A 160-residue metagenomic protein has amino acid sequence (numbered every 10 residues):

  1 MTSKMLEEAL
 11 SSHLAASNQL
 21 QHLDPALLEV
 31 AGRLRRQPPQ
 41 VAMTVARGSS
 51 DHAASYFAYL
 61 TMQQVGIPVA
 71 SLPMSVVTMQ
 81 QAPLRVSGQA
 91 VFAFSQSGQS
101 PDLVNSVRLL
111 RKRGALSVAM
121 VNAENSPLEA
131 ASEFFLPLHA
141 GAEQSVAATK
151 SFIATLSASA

Functional and structural regions predicted by a protein language model:
M1-P38, A147, I153-S157: Cofactor-/ligand-binding subdomain signature composed of acidic, glycine-rich, tryptophan-containing flexible loops
Q37-A160: Glycine-rich phosphate-binding loops that contact phosphosugars or nucleotide phosphates
